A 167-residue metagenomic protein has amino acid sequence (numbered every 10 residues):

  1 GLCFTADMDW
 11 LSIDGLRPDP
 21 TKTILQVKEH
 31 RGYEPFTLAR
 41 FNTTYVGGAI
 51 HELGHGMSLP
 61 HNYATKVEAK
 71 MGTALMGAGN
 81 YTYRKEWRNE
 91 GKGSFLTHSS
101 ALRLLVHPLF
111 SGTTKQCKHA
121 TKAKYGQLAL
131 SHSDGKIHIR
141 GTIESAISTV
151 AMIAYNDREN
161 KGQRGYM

Functional and structural regions predicted by a protein language model:
G1-Y63: Active-site-proximal segment of zinc-dependent metalloprotease catalytic domains
G32-A39, T43, N62-M167: Replace "(M1/M4/M9/M12/WLM)" with "(e.g., M1/M4/M8/M9/M12/M26/WLM)" and add "not limited to" to clarify scope
